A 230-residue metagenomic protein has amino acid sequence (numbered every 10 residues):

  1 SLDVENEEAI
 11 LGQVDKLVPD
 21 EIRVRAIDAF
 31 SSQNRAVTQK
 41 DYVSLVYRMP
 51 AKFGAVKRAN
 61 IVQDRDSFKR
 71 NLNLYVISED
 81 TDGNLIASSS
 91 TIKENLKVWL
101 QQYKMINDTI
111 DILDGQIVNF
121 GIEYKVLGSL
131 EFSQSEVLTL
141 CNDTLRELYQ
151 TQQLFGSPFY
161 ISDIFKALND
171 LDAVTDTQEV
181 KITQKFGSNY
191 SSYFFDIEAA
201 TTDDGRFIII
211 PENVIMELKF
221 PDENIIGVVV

Functional and structural regions predicted by a protein language model:
S1-S44: Catalytic P-loop NTP-binding/switch module of NTPases
L2, A59, T177-V180: Generic beta-strand hydrophobic packing signal
E5-E8, Y75, I215, N224-I226: Intrinsic disorder/low-complexity detector
N6-E7, G83, S188, G205: Intrinsic-disorder/low-complexity loop/linker signature
Q33-P158, I164, V229-V230: Carbohydrate-recognition loop of C-type lectin domains
L113, E136-V230: An aromatic-glycine-centered, glycine-rich loop/turn in mixed alpha/beta architecture
